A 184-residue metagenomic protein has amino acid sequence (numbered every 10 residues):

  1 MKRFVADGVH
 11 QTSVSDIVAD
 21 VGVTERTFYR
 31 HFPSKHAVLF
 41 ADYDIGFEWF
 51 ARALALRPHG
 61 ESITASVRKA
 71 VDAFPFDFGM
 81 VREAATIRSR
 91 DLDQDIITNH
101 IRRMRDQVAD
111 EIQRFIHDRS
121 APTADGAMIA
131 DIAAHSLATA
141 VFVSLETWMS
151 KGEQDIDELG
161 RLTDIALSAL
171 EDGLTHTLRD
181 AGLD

Functional and structural regions predicted by a protein language model:
M1-S15: Short, amphipathic alpha-helix enriched in basic
K2, D44-E48, D106, D110 (+2 more regions): Generic detection of well-ordered alpha-helical segments
F4, D16-A19, F28, V67: Append "Primarily bacterial transcriptional regulators
A6-V9, G22-V23, Y29-A41, I45: HTH DNA-binding helix-turn interface
E48-I87: Hydrophobic alpha-helical connector segments
D95-A121, M128-H135, V143: Amphipathic alpha-helical packing segments from all-alpha helical-bundle domains
R114, D118, S150-D184: C-terminal peripheral helix-coil segments that are non-catalytic and often amphipathic
D125-W148, L159-G173: Hydrophobic alpha-helical segments that form the core of small-molecule binding pockets and/or dimer interfaces
